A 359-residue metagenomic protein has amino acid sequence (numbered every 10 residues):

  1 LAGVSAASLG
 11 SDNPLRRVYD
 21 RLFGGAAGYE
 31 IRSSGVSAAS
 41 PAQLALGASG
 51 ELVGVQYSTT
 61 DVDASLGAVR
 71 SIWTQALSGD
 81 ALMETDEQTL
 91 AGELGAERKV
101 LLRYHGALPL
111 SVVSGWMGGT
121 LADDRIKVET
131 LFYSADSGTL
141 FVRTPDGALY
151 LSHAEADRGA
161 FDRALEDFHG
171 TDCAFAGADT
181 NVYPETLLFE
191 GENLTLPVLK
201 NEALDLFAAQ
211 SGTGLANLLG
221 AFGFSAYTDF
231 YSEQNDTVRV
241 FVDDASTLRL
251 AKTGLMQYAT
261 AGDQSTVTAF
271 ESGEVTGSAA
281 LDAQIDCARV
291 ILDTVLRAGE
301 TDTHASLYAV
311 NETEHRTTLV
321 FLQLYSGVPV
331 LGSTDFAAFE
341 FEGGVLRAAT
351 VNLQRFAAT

Functional and structural regions predicted by a protein language model:
G3-Q284, V290-T294: Preferential activation on post-signal-peptide N-terminal prodomains/segments of secreted or lumenal proteins
G50, G327-V328: Residue-level signal for glycine
G223, S326-G327: Glycine-centered flexibility motif
A283-L324, L331-T359: Charged, low-complexity helical/coil segments in non-catalytic cytosolic or luminal regions
